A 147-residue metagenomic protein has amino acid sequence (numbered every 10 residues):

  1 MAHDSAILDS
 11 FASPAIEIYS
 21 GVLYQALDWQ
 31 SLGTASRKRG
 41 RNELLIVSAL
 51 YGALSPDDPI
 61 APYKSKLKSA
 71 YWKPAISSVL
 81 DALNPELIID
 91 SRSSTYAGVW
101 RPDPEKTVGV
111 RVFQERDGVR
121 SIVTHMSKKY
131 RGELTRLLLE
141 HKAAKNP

Functional and structural regions predicted by a protein language model:
M1-G33: Active-site helix-to-loop segments that bind/position phosphate- or nucleotide-bearing substrates and donors across
L27-P147: Internal, well-folded beta-alpha domain core
